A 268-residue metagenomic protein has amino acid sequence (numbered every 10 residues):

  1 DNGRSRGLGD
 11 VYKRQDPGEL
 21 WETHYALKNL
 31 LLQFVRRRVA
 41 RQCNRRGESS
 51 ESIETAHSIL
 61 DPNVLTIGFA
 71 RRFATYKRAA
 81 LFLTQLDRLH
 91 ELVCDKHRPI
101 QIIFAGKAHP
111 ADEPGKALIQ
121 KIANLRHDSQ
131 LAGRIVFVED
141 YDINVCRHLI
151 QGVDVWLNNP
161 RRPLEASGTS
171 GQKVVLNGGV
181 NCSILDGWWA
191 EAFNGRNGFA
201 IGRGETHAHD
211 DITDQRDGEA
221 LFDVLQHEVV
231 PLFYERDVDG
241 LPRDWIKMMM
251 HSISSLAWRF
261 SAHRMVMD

Functional and structural regions predicted by a protein language model:
D1-Y12: Single conserved hydrophobic/aromatic residue that forms the stacking wall/gate of nucleotide- or nucleobase-binding
D10-S58, N63, A108, G202-D268: C-terminal amphipathic helix plus adjacent low-complexity, charged tail appended to glycosyltransferase catalytic
Q33-R45, V93, F104-R147, V153: Nucleotide-activated donor-binding/catalytic signature segment of Leloir-type glycosyltransferases, i.e., the conserved
P62-K77: Conserved donor-binding/catalytic core segment of Leloir-type glycosyltransferases
A74-H90: A conserved mid-protein helix/loop that constitutes part of the nucleotide-sugar donor-binding site
Q151-L164: Acidic donor-binding loop of glycosyltransferase active sites
V174, V180-S183: Short hydrophobic beta-strand element within catalytic cores of glycosyltransferases and related nucleotide-activated
S183-G202, H207-I212: Short acidic/histidine- and often glycine-rich active-site loop of Leloir-type glycosyltransferases that engages
